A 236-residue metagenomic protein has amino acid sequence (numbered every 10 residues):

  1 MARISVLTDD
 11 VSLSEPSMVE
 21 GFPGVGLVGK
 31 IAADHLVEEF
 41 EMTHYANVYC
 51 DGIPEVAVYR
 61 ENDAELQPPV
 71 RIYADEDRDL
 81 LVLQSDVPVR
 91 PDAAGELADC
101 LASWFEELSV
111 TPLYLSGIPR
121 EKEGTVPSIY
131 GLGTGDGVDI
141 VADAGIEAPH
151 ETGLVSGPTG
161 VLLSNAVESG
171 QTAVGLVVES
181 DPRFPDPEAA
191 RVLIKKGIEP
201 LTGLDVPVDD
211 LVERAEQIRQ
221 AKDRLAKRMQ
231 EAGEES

Functional and structural regions predicted by a protein language model:
M1-L108, E168: N-terminal catalytic or cofactor-binding beta/alpha core of small enzyme domains
R3, G175-S236: Extended, histidine- and acidic-residue-enriched regions that form the cofactor-binding/catalytic faces
E20, L83-Q84, Y114-S116, V177-E179: Short beta-strand segments
F22-L27, V89, G117-E121, P182-F184: Gly/Ser/Thr-rich loops at beta-strand to alpha-helix junctions that form or flank small-molecule/cofactor-binding
L27-I31, D92, E96, C100 (+4 more regions): Conserved active-site and cofactor/substrate-binding residues in soluble primary-metabolism enzymes
H44-V48, Y114-L115, G175: General beta-strand structural signal in soluble alpha/beta enzymes
P88-D136: Internal, conserved structured core segments that host functional sites
E121-G197: Catalytic cores of processing enzymes, dominated by hydrolases/peptidases, characterized by acidic/His-rich
